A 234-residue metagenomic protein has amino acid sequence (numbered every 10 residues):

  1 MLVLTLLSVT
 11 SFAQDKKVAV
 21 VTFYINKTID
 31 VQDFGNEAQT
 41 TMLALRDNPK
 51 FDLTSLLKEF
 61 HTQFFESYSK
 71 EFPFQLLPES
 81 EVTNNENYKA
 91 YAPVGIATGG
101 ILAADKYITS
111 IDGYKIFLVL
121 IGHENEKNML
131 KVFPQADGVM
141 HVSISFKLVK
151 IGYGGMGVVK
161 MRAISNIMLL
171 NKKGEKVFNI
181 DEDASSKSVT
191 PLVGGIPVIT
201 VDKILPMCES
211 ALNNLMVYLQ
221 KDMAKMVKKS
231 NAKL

Functional and structural regions predicted by a protein language model:
M1-K16: Bacterial Sec-dependent N-terminal signal peptides
Q14-I29, L120-L234: C-terminal/domain-edge helix-coil "capping" segments
G35-H141, K172-N179: N-terminal segment of the mature soluble domain
